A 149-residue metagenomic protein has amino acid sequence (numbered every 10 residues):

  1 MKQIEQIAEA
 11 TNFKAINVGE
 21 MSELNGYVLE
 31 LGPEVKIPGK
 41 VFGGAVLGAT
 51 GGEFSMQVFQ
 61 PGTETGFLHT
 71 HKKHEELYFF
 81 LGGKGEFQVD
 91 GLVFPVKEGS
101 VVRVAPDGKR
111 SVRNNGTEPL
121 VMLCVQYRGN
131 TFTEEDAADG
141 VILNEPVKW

Functional and structural regions predicted by a protein language model:
M1-G51, A137-W149: A short, N-terminal "cap"/entry segment at the start of jelly-roll beta-barrel domains of the cupin/DSBH fold
Q3, S111-W149: Double-stranded beta-helix
V35-F42, S55-H71: Conserved short histidine dyad/triad with adjacent acidic residue
T50, Q88-L92: Short strand-coil-strand connectors
M56-Q60, T70-Q88, V125-R128: Short, conserved beta-strand element in jelly-roll/cupin
F67, F87-Q88, V104, R110-G116: Short beta-strand His + acidic residue motifs that chelate non-heme Fe in jelly-roll/DSBH and cupin folds
E75, F94, R110, E118: Glycine-centered loop/turn positions within well-structured domains that cap or flank conserved ligand/cofactor-binding
G91-D107: Short acidic-glycine-tyrosine-enriched beta hairpin
